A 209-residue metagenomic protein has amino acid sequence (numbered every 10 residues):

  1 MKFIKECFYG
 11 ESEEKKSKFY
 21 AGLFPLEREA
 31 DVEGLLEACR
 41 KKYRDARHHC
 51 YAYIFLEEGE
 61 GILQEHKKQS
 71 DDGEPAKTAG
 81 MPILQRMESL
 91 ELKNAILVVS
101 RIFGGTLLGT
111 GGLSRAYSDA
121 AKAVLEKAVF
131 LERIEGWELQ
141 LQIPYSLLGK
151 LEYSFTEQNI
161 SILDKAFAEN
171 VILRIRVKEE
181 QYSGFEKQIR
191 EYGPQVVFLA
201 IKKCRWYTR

Functional and structural regions predicted by a protein language model:
M1-T78, Y182, G193, V197-R209: C-terminal regulatory domains involved in ligand/effector binding and gene-expression control
L35, L151-E157, G184-G193: Short amphipathic alpha-helices in soluble, non-transmembrane regions that often serve as interface/regulatory elements
A76, G80-S89, S100, L113-S118: Conserved mixed alpha/beta catalytic, RNA-binding, or beta-rich assembly cores of soluble enzyme, regulatory
K93-G104: Glycine- and acidic-rich phosphate- and metal-coordinating loops
S118-G136: Long, charge-dense
F130-Y145, I175: Short glycine-/aliphatic-rich beta-strand segments at the starts of folded cytosolic domains
Q142-I160: Short amphipathic alpha-helix segments
I175-G184: Terminal, non-globular segments
